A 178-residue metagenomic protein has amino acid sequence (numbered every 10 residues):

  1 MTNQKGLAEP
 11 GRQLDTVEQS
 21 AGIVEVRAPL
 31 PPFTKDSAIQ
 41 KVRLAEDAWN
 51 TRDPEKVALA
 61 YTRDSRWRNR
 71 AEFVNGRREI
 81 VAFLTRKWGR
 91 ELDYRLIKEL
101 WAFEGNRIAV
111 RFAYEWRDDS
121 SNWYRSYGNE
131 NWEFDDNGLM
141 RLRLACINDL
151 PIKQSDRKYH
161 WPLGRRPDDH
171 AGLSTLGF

Functional and structural regions predicted by a protein language model:
T2-F33, A82-F178: A beta-strand edge to alpha-helix "cap/lid" segment located at domain peripheries
A28-L30, D64-N75, K87-R90: A short gly/proline-enriched turn/hairpin at secondary-structure junctions
T34-T51: Short, aromatic-enriched amphipathic alpha-helices that serve as compact interaction elements
D47-A48, E55, L59, E72 (+1 more regions): Hydrophobic small-molecule pocket/channel-lining residues, especially in calycin-type beta-barrels
T51-D64, R68, W132: Short, well-ordered alpha-helical segments enriched in acidic and aromatic residues
